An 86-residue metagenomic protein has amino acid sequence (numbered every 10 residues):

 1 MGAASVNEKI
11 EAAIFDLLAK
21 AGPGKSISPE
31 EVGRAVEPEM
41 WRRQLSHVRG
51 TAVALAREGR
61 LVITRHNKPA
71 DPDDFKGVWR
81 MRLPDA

Functional and structural regions predicted by a protein language model:
G2-N7, D85: Long, charged, low-complexity intrinsically disordered regions
S5-S26: Positively charged, polyanion-binding regions of nucleic-acid-associated proteins
G24-A35: Short acidic, hydrophobic short linear motifs in intrinsically disordered regions
E30, G59, G77-W79: A generic structural signal for short beta-strands and their flanking turns/coil linkers
E37-G50: Short, positively charged loop/turn segments that connect secondary-structure elements
A54: Alpha-helical DNA-recognition elements
R57-R65: A short, conserved structural fragment
H66-A86: Short, cationic-aromatic polyanion-contact patches
